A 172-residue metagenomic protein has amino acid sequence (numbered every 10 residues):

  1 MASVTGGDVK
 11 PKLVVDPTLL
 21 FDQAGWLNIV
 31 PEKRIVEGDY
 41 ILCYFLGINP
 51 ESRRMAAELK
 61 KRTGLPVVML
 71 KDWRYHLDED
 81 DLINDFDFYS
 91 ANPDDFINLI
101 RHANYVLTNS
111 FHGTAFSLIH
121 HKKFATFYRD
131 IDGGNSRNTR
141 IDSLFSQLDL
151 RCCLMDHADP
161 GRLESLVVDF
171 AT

Functional and structural regions predicted by a protein language model:
M1-T172: Active-site anion-handling motifs in enzyme catalytic cores
